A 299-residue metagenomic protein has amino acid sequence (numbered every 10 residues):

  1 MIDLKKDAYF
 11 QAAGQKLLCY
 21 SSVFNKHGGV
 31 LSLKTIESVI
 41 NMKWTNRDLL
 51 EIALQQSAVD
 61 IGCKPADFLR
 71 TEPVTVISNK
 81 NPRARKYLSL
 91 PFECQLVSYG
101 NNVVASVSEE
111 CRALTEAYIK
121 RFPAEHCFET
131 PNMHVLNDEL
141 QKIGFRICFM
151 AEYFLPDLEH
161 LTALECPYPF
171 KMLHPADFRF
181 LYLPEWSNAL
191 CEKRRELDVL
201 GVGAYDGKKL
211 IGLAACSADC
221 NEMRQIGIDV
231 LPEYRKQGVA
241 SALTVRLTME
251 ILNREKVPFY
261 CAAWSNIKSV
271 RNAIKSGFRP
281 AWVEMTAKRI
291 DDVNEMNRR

Functional and structural regions predicted by a protein language model:
F10, G14-V23, H27-M42, N46-R179: Acyl-donor-binding surface of acyltransferase catalytic domains
L90-F92, K193-V202, R224: A short helix-loop-beta-strand connector motif used in the catalytic cores of GNAT acetyltransferases and, in some
R146-P156, R279-N294: Conserved catalytic-core motifs of GNAT/GCN5-like acyltransferases
L200-G212: Conserved beta-hairpin
M223, I228-A242: Conserved glycine-rich acetyl-CoA-binding loop
K236-M249, R271: Conserved acetyl-CoA-binding loop-helix of GNAT-fold acetyltransferases
S241, W264-W282: Conserved active-site alpha-helix within GNAT-family acetyltransferase domains
I251-A262: Conserved GNAT acetyl-CoA-binding A-motif
